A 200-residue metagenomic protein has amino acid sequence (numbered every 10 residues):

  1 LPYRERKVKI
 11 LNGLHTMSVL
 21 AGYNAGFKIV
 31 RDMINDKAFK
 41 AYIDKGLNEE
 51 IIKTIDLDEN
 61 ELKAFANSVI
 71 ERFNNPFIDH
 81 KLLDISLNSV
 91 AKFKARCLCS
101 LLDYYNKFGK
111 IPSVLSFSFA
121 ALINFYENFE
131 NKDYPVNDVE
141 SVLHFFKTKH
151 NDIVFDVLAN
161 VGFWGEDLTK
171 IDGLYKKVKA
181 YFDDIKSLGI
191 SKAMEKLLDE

Functional and structural regions predicted by a protein language model:
L1-E200: Non-transmembrane, aqueous-exposed alpha-helical and coiled segments at domain scale
